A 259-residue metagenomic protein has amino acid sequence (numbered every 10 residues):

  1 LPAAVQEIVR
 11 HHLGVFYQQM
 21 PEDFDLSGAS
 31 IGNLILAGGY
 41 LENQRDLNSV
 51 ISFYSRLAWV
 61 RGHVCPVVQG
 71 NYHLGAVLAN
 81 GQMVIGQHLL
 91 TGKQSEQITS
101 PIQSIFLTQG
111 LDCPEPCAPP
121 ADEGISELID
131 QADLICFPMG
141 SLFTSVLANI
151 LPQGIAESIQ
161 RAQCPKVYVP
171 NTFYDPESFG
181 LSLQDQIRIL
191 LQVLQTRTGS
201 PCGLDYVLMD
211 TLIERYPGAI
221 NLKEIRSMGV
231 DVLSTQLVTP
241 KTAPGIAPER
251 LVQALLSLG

Functional and structural regions predicted by a protein language model:
L1-P101: Electropositive, gly/pro-rich neighborhoods at or near active sites that engage anionic ligands
T108-G124: Active-site glycine-rich loop that binds ribose-phosphate moieties when present
L128, L151-A162: Catalytic-core regions built around general acid/base machinery
A132: An anion/phosphate-binding loop that grips the pyrophosphate of nucleotide cofactors and donors
S141-Q153, G218-A219: Glycine/threonine-rich flexible loop motifs
N149-I155, L183-Q186: Charged helix-capping and loop-helix junction motifs
Q163-E177: Short, flexible loop segments at boundaries between secondary-structure elements
F179-G259: C-terminal functional extensions of proteins
